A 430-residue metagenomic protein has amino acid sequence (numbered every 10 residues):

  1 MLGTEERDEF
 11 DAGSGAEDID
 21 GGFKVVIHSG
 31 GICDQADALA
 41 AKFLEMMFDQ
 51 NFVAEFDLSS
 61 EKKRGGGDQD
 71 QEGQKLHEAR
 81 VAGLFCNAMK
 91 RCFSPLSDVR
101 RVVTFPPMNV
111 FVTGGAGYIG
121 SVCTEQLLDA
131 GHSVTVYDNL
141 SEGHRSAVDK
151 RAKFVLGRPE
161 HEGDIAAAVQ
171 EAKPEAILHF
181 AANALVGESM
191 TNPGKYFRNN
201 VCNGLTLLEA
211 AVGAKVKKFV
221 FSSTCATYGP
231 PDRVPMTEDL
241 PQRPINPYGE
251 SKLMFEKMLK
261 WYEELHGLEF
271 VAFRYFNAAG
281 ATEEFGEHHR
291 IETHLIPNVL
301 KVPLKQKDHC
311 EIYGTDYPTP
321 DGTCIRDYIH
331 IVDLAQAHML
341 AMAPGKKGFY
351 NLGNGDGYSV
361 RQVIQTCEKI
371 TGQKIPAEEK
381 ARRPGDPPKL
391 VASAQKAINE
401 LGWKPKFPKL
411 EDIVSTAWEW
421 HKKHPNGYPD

Functional and structural regions predicted by a protein language model:
M1-D57: N-terminal helix-forming leader/targeting segments
K63-G73: Short, charge-rich patches within N-terminal targeting peptides
H77, M89, F93, S97-T104: Short, positively charged and aromatic/hydrophobic N-terminal segments
V103-A278: N-terminal Rossmann-like NAD(P)+-binding domain of SDR-like oxidoreductases, especially those catalyzing
V186-M190, A281-G286, P320-G322: A short acidic, helix-capping loop that chelates divalent metal ions and anchors anionic groups
F197, I245-L253, H289-P297, D327-Y328: Short-chain dehydrogenase/reductase
N298-D430: C-terminal substrate-binding subdomain of Rossmann-fold SDR/epimerase-dehydratase oxidoreductases
